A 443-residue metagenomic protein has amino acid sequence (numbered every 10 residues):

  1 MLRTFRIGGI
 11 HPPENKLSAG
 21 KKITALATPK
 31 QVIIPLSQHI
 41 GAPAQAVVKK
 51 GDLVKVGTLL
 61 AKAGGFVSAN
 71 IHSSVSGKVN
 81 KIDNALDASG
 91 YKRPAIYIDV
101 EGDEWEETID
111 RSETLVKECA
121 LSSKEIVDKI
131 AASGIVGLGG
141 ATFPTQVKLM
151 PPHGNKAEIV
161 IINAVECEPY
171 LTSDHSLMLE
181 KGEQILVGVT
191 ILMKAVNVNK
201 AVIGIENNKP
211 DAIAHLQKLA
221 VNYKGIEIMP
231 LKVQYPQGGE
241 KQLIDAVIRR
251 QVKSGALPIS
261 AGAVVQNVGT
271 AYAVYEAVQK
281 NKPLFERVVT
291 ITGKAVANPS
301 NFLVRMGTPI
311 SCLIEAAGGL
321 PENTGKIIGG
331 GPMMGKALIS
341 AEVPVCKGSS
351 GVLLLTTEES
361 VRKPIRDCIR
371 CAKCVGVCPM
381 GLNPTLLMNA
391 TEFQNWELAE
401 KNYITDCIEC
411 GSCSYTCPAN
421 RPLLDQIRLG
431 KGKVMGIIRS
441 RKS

Functional and structural regions predicted by a protein language model:
M1-V47: N-terminal, Lys/Arg-enriched amphipathic/low-complexity engagement segments that precede the first folded domain
K49-K62, K81: Short, well-structured beta-strand-loop connectors
G77-V79: Conserved hydrophobic positions within beta-strands
L86-F143, G154, P210: Acidic low-complexity segments
E106, G137, V160-D174, A295: Gly-rich Lys/Arg/Thr-decorated short loops/hinges at beta-loop-alpha junctions or inter-strand turns that position
L179-A195: Histidine-anchored nucleotide/phosphate-binding helix
V198-I310, A316-P321, G331: Hydrophobic alpha-helical positions that pack around
S349-I365, V375, P379-S443: Ferredoxin-type iron-sulfur electron-transfer modules in oxidoreductases and energy-metabolism complexes
